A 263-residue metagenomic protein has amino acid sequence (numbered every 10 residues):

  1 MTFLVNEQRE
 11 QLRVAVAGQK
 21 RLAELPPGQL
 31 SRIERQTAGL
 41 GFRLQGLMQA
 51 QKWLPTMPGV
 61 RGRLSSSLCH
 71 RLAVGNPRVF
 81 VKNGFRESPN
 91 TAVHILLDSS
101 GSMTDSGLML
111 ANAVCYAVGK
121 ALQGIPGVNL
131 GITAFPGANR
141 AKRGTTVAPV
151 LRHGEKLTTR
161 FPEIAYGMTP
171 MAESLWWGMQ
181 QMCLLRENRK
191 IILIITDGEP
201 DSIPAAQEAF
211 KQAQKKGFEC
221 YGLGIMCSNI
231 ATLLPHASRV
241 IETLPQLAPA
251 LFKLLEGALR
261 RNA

Functional and structural regions predicted by a protein language model:
M1-V93: Acidic/polar low-complexity segments with low predicted structural confidence
R35, R78-F80, G124, E155 (+1 more regions): Basic/hydrophobic alpha-helical interface regions
F85-L151, I191-I195, G222-I225: Von Willebrand factor
T104, D201-A205, A231-T232: Extracytoplasmic/secreted cell-surface and envelope-processing proteins
G107-A111, Y166-L175, S202, L247-L251: Phosphate/oxyanion-binding active-site loops and adjacent basic polyanion-contact surfaces
A141-R189, P200, L223-A231: Von Willebrand factor
L175-I191, E208-A263: Von Willebrand factor type A / integrin I
